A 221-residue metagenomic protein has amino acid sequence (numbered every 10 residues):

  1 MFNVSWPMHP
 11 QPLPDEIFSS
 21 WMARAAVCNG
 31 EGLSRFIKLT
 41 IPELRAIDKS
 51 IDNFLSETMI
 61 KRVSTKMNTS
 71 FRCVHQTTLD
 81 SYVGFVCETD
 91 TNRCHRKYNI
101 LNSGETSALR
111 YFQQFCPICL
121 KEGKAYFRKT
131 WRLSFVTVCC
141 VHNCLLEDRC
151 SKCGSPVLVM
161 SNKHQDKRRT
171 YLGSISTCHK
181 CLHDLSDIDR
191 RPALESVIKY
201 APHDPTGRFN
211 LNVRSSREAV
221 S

Functional and structural regions predicted by a protein language model:
M1-F112, L120, A125, V197-V220: A structured, charge-rich N-terminal accessory region that forms the first stable segment of a protein and links
S5, C144-S221: Domain-exit/linker segments immediately C-terminal to small folded modules
S34, R128, D148-C150: Short, solvent-exposed secondary-structure capping/transition elements
I47, T137, V159-M160: Alpha-helix boundary/interfacial micro-motifs
N102-T106, G123-T130, S134-C140, H164-D166: Catalytic micro-motifs at enzyme active sites that drive phosphoryl/nucleotidyl and oxygen chemistry
L109-F112, R132, N143-L146, Y171: Residue-level signal for mature regions of secreted extracellular proteins and peptides
Q113-C116, V136, E147, I175: Residues immediately within or flanking Cys/His clusters that coordinate Zn2+ in small zinc-binding modules
F115-K121, V138-V141, K152, K180: Short, cysteine/histidine-rich loop/knuckle motifs that typically chelate Zn2+
